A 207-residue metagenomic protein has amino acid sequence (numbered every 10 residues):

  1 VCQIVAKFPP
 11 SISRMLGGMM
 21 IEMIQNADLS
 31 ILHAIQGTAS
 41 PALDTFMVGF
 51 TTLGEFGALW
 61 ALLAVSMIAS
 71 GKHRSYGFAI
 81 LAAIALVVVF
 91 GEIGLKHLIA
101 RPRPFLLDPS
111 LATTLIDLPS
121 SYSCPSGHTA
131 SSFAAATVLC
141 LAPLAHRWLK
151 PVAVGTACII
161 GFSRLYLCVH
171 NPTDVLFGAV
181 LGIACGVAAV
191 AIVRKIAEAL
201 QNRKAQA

Functional and structural regions predicted by a protein language model:
S11-A58, E92-S121, A207: N-terminal transmembrane-helix/juxtamembrane module of multi-pass inner/ER membrane proteins
T38, A42, A69-H73, H97-L106 (+3 more regions): Membrane-interface elements of multi-pass transporters and channels
G49-T52, Y76-A85, L176-A179: Loop-to-helix transition at the N-terminal end of transmembrane alpha-helices
L63-G91, K150: Interfacial segments of alpha-helical transmembrane regions
L63-S66, L86, F90-L95, I99 (+2 more regions): Alpha-helical membrane-inserting segments
A112-A207: Membrane-embedded catalytic cores of phosphoryl/pyrophosphoryl-handling enzymes
